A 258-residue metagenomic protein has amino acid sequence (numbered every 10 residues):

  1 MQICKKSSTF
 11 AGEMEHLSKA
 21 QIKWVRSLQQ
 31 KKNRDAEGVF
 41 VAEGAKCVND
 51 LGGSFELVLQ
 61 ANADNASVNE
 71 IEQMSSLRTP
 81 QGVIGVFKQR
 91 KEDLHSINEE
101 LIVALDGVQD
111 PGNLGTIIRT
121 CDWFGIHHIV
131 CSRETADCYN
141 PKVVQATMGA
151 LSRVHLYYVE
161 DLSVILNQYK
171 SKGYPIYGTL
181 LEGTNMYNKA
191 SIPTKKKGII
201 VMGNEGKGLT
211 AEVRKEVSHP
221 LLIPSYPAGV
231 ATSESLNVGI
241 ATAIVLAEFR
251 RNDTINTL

Functional and structural regions predicted by a protein language model:
Q2-A61, T135-A136: Boundary-proximal intrinsically disordered activation/regulatory segments immediately upstream of a helical core
I3, S96-G183: RNA substrate-binding interface of SAM-dependent RNA methyltransferases
G38, L105-Q109, P227-E234: Short pre-catalytic strand/loop immediately N-terminal to key active-site residues, enriched for Gly-Thr
G44, D110-I117, N140, S233-A241: Amphipathic alpha-helical repeat scaffolds
A66, D106, S132-R133, H155 (+1 more regions): Short beta->alpha connector loops at strand-helix junctions that form conserved, small/polar/Pro-enriched
A66-K88: Glycine/small-residue-rich loop that forms an oxyanion/phosphate-binding "nest" at active or ligand-binding sites
W123, C138, Q145-A150, A211-L258: Structured adenosyl-cofactor binding patch, chiefly the S-adenosyl-L-methionine
G178-S233: Active-site/ligand-binding-proximal alpha/beta "capping" segment
